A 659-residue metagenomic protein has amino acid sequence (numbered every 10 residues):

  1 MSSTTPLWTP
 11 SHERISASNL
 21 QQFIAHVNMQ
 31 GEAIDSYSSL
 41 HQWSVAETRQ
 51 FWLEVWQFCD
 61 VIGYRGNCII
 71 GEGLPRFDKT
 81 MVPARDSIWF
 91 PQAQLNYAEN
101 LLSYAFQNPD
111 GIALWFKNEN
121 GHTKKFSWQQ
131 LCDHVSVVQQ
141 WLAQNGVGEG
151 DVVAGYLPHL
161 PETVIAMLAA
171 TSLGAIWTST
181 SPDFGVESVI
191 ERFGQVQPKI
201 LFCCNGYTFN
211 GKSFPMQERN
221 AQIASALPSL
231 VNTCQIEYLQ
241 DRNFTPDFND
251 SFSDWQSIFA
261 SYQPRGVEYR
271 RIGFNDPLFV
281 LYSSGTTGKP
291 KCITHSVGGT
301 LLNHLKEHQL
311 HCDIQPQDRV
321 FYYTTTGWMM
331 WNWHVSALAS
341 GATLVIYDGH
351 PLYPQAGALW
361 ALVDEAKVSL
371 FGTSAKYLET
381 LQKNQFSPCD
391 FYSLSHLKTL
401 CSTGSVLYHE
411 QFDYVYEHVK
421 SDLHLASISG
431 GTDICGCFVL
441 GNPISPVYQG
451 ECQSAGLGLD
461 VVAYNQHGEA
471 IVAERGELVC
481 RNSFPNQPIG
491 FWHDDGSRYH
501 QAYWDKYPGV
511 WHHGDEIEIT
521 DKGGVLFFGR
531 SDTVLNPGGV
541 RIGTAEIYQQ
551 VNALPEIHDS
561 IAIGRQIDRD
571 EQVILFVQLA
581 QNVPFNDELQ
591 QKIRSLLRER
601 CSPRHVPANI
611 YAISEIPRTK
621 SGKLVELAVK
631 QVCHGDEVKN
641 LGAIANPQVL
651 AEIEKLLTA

Functional and structural regions predicted by a protein language model:
S39-W43, A98, L114-L168, G185-I190 (+2 more regions): Conserved AMP-binding/adenylate-forming core of the ANL superfamily
I112, C234-Q235, P246-Y282, K289 (+3 more regions): Conserved pre-ATP/AMP-binding loop-to-beta segment of ANL
G155, T180-N205, N220, D364 (+9 more regions): AMP-binding/adenylate-forming catalytic core of the ANL superfamily
S172-S257, A366, S374-A375: Structural core segment of the AMP-binding/adenylate-forming
I200-R219, T325, D348-L352, V368-D413 (+2 more regions): Adenylate-forming
V231-E237, E599-L624, D636-A659: AMP-binding/adenylate-forming catalytic domain of the ANL superfamily
G299-R319, M329-S369, N384: Conserved AMP-binding/adenylation subdomain of ANL enzymes
L310, D364, K398-G524, S531-V534 (+1 more regions): Conserved AMP-binding/adenylate-forming
